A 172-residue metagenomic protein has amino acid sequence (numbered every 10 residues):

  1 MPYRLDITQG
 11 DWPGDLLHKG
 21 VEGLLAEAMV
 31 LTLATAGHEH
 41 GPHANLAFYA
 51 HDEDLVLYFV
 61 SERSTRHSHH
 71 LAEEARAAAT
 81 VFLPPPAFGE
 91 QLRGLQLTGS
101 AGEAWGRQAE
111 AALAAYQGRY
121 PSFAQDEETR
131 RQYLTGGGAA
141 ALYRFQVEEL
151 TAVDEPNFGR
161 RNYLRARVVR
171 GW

Functional and structural regions predicted by a protein language model:
M1-D15, Q91-W172: Charged, gly/pro-rich active-site loop segments
L5-T32: Short, basic/aromatic recognition patches
L25-A26, A72-E73, T135: Alpha-helix boundary recognition
A28-R63, H69-L71, A78-L83, L92-Q96: Short beta-strand segments
M29-V30, R76, P121, L150: Generic structural signal for secondary-structure transition and capping sites
T32-G37, P86, E127-L134: Short helix-to-loop capping/linker segments positioned immediately adjacent to catalytic or ligand/cofactor-binding
E62-T65, A78-P84, Y120-R131: Short acidic (Asp/Glu) patches
T65-H67, P86, F158-R160: Short, surface-exposed beta-strand-loop junctions and turns on beta-sheet-rich folds
